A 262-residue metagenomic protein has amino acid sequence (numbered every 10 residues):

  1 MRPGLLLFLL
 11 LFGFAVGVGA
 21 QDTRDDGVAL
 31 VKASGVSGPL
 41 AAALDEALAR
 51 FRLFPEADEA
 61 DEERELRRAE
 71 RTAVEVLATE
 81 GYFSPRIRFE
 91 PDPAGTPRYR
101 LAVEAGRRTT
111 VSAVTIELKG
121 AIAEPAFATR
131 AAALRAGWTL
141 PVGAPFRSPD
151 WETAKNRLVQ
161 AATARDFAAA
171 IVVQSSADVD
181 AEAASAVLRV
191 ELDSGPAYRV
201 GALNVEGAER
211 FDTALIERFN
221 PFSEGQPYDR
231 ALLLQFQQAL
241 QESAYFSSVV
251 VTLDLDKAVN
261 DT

Functional and structural regions predicted by a protein language model:
M1-L6: Bacterial N-terminal signal peptides that target proteins for export
G13-G17: N-terminal signal peptide c-region/cleavage motif recognized by signal peptidases
Q21-P39, R50-T262: Periplasmic polypeptide-binding modules associated with outer-membrane biogenesis and secretion
A42-L44: Short, glycine/acidic-enriched capping/hinge loops at junctions between secondary-structure elements
